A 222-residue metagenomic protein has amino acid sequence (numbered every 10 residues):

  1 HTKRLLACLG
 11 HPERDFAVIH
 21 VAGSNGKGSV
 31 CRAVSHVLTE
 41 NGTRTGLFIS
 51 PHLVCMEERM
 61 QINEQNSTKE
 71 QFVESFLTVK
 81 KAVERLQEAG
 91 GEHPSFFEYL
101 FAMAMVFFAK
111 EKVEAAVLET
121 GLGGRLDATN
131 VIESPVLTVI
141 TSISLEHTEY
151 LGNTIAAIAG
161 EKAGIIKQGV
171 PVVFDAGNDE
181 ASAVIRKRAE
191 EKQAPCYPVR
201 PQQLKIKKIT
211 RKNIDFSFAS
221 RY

Functional and structural regions predicted by a protein language model:
T2-L53, E58, L137-V139: Walker A (P-loop) phosphate-binding motif
H11-R14, E40-E133, E149-L151, E180: ATP-dependent carboxylate-amine ligase catalytic core
V21, L53, G123, Q203-L204: Positions that flank functional sites
V21-S24, T45, F101, V117 (+2 more regions): Buried hydrophobic positions in well-ordered alpha/beta secondary-structure cores of metabolic enzymes
G23, F97, F174-G177: Glycine- and other small-residue-rich loops at beta-strand/loop junctions that grip anionic moieties
V34, A104, I185: Aromatic/hydrophobic pocket-lining residues that form π-stacking "cages" and hydrophobic walls in ligand
L86-Q87, E111-T120, P135-Y222: Acidic, Mg2+-coordinating active-site environments of NTP-dependent enzymes
